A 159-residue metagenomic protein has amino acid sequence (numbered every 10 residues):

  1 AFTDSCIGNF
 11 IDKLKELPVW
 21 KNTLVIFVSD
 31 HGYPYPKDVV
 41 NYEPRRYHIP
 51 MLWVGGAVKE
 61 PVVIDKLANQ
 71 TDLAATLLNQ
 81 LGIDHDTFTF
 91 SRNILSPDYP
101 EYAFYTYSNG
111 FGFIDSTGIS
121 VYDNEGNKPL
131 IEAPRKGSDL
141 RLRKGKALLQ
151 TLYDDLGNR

Functional and structural regions predicted by a protein language model:
A1-R159: Solvent-exposed soluble domains appended to multi-pass membrane proteins
